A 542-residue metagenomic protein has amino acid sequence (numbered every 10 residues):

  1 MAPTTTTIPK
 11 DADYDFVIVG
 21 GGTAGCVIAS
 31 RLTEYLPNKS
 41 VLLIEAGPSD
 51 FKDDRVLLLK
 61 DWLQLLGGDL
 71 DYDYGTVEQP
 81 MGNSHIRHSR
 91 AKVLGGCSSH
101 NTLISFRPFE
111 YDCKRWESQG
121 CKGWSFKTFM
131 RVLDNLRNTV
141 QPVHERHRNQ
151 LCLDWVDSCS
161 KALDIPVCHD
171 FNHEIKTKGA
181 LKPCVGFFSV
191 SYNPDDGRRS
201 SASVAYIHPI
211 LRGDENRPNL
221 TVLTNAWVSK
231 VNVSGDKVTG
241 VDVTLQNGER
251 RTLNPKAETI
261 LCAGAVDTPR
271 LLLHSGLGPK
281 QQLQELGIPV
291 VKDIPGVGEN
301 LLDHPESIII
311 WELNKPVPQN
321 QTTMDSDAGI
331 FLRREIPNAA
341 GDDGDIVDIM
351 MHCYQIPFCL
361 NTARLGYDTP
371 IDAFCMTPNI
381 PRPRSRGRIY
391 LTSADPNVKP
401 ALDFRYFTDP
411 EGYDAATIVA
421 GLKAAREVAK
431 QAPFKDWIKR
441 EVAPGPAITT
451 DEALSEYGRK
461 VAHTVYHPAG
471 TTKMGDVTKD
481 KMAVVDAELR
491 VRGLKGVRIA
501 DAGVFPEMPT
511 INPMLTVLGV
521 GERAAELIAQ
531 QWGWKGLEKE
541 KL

Functional and structural regions predicted by a protein language model:
A2-V132, P289-V297, D303-L313, D325-G329: N-terminal glycine-rich phosphate/pyrophosphate-binding loop and immediately adjacent elements
D11-Y14, N247-E258, C262: Core beta-strand elements of the Rossmann-like FAD/NAD(P) dinucleotide-binding domain in flavoenzyme oxidoreductases
G21-T23, E45-S49, W227, K256-E258 (+4 more regions): Glycine-/small-residue-rich beta->alpha transition segments that form the dinucleotide
N38, P48, N216-N219, P269 (+9 more regions): Mid-to-C-terminal "cap/lid" subdomains and adjacent gly/pro-rich loops that border and regulate access to redox
T102, D112, E117-K230, S234 (+4 more regions): Conserved redox-cofactor binding core of oxidoreductases
L223-S234, P433-M508, L515: A glycine-rich dinucleotide-binding beta-alpha-beta segment and adjacent secondary-structure elements that constitute
R384-A453, V461, T472, V504 (+1 more regions): Helix-rich C-terminal "cap"/substrate-channel and partner-interaction subdomain that packs against the flavin-binding
M508-E526: A conserved FAD-binding loop/helix module that cradles the flavin
